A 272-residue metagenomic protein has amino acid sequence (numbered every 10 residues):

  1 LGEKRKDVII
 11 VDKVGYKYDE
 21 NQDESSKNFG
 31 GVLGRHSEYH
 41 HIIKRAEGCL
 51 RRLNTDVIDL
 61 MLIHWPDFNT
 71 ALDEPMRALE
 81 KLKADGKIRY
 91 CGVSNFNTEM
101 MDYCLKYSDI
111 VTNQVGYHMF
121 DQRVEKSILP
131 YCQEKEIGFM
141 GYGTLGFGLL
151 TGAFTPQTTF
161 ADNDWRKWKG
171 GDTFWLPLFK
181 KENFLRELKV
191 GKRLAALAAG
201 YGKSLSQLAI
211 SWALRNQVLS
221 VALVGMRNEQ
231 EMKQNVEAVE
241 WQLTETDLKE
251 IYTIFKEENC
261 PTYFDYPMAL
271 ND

Functional and structural regions predicted by a protein language model:
L1-D12: N-terminal binding-site loop/beta-alpha segment at the start of enzyme catalytic domains that lines or forms
K4, D85-G86, K135, Y201: Helix C-cap/helix->beta junction micro-motif
I10, C49, I58, A71 (+8 more regions): Conserved, mostly hydrophobic/aromatic
V14-Y16, N97, Y117-D121, G143-F154 (+2 more regions): Glycine-rich beta-alpha junction loops
N21-R123, S127: Glycine/proline-rich, positively charged, aromatic-decorated active-site loop/lid region on the catalytic face
K87, L105-T112, Y131-M140, V218-S220: Glycine-enriched alpha-helix->loop->beta-strand junction motifs that scaffold or abut catalytic
V124-G170, S204: Aromatic-lined glycan-binding groove of carbohydrate-active enzymes
Q157-G200, I210, R215-S220, R227-D272: Terminal-tail/helix-coil boundary detector
